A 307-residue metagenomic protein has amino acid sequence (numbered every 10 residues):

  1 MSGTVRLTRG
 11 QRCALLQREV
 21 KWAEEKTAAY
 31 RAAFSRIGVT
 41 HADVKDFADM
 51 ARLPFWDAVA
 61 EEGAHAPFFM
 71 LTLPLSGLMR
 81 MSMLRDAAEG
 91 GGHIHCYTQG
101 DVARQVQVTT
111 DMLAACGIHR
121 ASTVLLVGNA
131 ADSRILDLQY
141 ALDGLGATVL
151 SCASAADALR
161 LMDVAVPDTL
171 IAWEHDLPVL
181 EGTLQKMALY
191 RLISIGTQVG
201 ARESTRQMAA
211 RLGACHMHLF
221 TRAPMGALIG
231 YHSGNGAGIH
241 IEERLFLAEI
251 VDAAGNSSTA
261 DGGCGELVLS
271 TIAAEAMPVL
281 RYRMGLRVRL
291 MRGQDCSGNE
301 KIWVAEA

Functional and structural regions predicted by a protein language model:
M1-A115, H119: Nucleotide 5′-phosphate-binding alpha/beta core
S2-E24, L145-A307: Active-site glycine/GP-rich loop and adjacent strand/helix microenvironment that borders small-molecule binding pockets
E89-A103, D137-L150, M162-I171: Acidic/glycine-enriched edge-of-secondary-structure segments
V102, N129-A131, A155, H175-D176: Short glycine-enriched loops at secondary-structure junctions
V106-T123, A156-D168: Conserved ATP-dependent adenylate/AMP-binding module captured primarily in the ANL superfamily
T110-A147: Conserved AMP-binding loop of ANL adenylate-forming enzymes
